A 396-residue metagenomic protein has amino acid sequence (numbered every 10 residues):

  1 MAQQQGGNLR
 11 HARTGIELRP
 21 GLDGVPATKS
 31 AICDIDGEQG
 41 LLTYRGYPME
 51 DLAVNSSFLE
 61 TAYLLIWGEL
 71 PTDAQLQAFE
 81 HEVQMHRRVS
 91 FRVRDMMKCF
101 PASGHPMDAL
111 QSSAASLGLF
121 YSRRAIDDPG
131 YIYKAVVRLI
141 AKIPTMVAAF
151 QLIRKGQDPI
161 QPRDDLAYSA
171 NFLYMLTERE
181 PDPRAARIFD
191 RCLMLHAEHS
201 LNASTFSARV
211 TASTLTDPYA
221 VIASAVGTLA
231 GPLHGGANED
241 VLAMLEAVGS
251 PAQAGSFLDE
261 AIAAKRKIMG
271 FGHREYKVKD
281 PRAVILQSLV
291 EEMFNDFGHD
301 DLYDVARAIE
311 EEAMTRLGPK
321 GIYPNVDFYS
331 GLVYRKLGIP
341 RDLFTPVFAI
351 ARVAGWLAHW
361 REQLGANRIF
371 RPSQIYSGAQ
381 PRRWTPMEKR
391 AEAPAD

Functional and structural regions predicted by a protein language model:
A2-D396: Hydrophobic alpha-helical bundle cores within soluble ligand-binding/oligomerization subdomains
